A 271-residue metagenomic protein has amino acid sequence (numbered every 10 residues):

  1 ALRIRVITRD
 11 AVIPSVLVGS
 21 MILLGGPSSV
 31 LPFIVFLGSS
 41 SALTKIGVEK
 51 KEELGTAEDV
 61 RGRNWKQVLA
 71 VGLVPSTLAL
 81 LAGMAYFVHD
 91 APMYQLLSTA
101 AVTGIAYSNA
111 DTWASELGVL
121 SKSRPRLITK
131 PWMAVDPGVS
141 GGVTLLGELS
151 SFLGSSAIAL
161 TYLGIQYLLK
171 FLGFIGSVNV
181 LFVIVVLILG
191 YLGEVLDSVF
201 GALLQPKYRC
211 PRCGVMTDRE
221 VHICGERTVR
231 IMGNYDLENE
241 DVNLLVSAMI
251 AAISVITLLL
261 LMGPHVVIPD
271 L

Functional and structural regions predicted by a protein language model:
A1-L271: Hydrophobic alpha-helical transmembrane segments
